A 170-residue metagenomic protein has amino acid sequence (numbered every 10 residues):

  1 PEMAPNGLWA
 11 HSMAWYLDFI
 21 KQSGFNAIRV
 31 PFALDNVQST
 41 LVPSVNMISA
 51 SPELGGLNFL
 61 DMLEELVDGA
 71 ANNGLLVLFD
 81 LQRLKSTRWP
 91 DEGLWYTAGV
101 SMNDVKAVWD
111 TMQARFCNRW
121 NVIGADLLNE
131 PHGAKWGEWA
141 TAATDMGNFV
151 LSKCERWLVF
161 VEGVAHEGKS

Functional and structural regions predicted by a protein language model:
P1-L158, E162-S170: Active-site mouth of glycoside hydrolases
